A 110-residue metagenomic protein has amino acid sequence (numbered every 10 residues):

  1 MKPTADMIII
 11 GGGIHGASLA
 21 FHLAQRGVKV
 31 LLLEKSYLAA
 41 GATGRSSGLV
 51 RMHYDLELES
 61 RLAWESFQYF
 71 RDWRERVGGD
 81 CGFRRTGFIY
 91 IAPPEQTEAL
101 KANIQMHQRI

Functional and structural regions predicted by a protein language model:
M1-H15, L31: Beta1/beta-strand and adjacent pyrophosphate-binding region of the FAD-binding site in flavoprotein oxidoreductases
M1-K2, A24, F83: Short, flexible hinge/linker loops that cap or flank conserved catalytic cores
K2-T4, G41-R45, V50: Accessory recognition modules or surfaces
I8, S36, H53: Anionic group-transfer/hydrolysis microenvironments
A24-G44: Glycine-rich FAD pyrophosphate-binding loop
G48-I110: Dinucleotide-binding Rossmann-like beta1-alpha1 core, especially the glycine-rich loop that anchors the ADP
